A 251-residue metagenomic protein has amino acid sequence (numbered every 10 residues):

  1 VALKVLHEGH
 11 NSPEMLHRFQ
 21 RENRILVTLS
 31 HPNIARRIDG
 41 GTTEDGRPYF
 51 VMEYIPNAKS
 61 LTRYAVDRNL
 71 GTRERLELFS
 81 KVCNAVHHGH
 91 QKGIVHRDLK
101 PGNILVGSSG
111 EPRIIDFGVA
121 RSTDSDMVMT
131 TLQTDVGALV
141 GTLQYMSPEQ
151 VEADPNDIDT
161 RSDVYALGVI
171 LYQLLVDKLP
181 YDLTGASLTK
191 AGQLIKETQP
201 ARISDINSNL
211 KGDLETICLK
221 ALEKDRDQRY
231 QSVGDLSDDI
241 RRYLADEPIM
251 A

Functional and structural regions predicted by a protein language model:
V1-H7: Glycine-rich ATP phosphate-binding loop
H7-T28: AlphaC helix of the eukaryotic protein kinase fold
Q20-R24, H31-I34, M52-E53, N57 (+6 more regions): C-terminal lobe helix-coil module of Hanks-type protein kinase domains
D39-G41: A short, aromatic-enriched beta-strand patch in the conserved N-lobe beta-sheet of the protein kinase catalytic domain
D45-E53, T62: A conserved loop-to-beta-strand element in the N-lobe of protein kinase catalytic cores that borders the ATP-binding
S60-L70: AlphaC helix of the protein kinase catalytic domain
N69-C83: Conserved short alpha-helix within the protein kinase catalytic core
V95: Conserved catalytic-core element of eukaryotic-like protein kinases
